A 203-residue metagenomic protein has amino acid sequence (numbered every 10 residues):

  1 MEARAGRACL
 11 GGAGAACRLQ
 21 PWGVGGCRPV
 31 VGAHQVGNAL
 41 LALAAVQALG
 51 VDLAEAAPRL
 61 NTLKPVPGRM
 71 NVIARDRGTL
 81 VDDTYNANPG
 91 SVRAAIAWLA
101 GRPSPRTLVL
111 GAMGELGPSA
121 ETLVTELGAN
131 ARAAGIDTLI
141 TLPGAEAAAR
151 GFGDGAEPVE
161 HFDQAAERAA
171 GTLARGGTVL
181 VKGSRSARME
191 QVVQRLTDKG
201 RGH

Functional and structural regions predicted by a protein language model:
M1-V24, P67: Extended acidic/charged loop-beta regions that coordinate divalent cations and stabilize anionic phosphate/carboxylate
P29-H34, L40-H203: ATP-dependent carboxylate-amine ligase
